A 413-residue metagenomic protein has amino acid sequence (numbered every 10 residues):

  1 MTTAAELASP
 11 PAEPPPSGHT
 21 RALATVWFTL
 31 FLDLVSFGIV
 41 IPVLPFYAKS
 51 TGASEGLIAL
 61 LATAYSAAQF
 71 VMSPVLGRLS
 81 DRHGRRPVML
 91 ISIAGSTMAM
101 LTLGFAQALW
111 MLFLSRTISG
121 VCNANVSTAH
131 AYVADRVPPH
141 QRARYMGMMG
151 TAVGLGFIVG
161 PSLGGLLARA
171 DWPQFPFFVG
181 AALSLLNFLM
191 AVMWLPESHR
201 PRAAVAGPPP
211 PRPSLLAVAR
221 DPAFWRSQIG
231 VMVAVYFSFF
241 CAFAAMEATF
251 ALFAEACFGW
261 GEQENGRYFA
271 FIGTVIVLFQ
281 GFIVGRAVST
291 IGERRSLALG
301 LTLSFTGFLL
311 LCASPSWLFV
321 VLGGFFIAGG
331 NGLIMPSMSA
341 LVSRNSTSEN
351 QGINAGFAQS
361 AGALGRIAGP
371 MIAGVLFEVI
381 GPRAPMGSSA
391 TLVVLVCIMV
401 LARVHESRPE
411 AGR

Functional and structural regions predicted by a protein language model:
P10-T20, P196-V233: Juxtamembrane intracellular "pre-TM" segments in multi-pass secondary transporters
G38, S66-P74, A124, F157-I158 (+3 more regions): Residue-level signature of mid-helix packing/kink "hotspots" within the transmembrane helices of 12-pass Major
P42-E55, A248-E264: Short amphipathic helix-loop junctions that connect adjacent transmembrane helices in Major Facilitator Superfamily/SLC
G52, G84, F105-W110, A313-P315: Helix-breaking motifs and short loop linkers at transmembrane-helix boundaries and internal kinks in secondary membrane
F70-Q107: Conserved MFS/SLC helix-loop-helix module at the cytosolic interface between two early adjacent transmembrane helices
S73-H83, F279-E293: Helix-to-loop junctions at the C-terminal end of transmembrane segments in multipass secondary transporters
S115-G154: Cytoplasmic helix-loop-helix junction between adjacent transmembrane helices in 12-TM secondary transporters
R294-M338: C-terminal transmembrane helical hairpin of 12-TM major facilitator-type secondary transporters
